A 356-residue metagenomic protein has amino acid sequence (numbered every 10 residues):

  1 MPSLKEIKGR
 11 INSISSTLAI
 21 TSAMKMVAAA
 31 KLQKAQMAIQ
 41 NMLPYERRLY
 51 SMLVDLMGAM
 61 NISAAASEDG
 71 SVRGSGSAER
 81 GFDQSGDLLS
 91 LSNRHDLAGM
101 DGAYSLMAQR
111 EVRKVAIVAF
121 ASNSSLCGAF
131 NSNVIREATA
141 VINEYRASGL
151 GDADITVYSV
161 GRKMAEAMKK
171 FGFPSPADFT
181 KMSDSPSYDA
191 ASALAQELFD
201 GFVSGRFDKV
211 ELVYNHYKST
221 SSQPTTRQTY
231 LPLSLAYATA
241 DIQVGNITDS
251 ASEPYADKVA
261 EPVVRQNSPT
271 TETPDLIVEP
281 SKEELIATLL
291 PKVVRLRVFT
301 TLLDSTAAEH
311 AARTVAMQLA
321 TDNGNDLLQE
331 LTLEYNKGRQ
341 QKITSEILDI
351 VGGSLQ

Functional and structural regions predicted by a protein language model:
M1-Q356: C-terminal beta-strand-loop-alpha-helix "lid" module of Rossmann-like NAD(P)-dependent dehydrogenases
